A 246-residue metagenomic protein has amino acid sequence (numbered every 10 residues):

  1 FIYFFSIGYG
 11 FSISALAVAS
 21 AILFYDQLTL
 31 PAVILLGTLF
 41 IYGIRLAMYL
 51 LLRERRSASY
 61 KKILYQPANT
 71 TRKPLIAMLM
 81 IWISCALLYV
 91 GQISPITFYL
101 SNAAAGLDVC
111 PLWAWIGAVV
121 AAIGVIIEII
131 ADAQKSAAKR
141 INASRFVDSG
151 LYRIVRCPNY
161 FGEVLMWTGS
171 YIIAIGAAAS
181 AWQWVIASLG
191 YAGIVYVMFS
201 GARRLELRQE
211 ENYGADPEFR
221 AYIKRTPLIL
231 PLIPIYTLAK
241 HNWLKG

Functional and structural regions predicted by a protein language model:
F1-I2, L51-S57, G201-E206: Helix-to-loop transition at the C-terminal end of transmembrane segments
I2-F4, I235: Topogenic membrane-insertion module of multi-pass membrane proteins
F4-S14, A58-M80, R145-Y152: Juxtamembrane helix-capping/reentrant segments at transmembrane boundaries
S12-I44, A77, Y89-Q134, K139-G246: Hydrophobic transmembrane alpha-helices
P31-R72: A basic- and aromatic-enriched beta-loop-alpha substructure that forms the phosphate/nucleotide- and DNA/RNA-contacting
I83-A86: Eukaryotic endomembrane system proteins
